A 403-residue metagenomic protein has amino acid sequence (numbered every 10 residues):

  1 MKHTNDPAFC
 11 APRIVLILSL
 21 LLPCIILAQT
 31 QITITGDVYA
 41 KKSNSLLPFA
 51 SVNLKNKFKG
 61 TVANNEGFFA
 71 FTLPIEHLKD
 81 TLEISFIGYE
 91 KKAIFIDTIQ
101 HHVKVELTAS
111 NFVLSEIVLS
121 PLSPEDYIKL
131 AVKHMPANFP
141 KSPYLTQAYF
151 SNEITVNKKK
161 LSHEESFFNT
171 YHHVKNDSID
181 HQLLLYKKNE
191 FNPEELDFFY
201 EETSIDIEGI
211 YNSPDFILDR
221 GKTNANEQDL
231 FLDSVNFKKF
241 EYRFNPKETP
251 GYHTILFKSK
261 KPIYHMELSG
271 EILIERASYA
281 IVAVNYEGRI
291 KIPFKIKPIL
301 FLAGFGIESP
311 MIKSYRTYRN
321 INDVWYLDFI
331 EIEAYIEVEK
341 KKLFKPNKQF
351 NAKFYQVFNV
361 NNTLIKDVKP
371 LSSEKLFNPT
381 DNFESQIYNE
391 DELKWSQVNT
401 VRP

Functional and structural regions predicted by a protein language model:
M1-D37, V52, L114: Bacterial Sec-dependent N-terminal signal peptides
I32-A40, G67-F69, V105, I117: A short, amphipathic beta-strand motif
I32-I34, K41-N56: Short, ordered, surface-exposed loop/turn motifs in non-cytosolic proteins
F58-F68: Short, acidic Ser/Thr/Gly-rich low-complexity loop/linker segments typical of extracellular and cell-surface proteins
F71-K79: Short Pro-Gly-centered beta-turn/loop motif in secreted/extracellular proteins
T81-I94: A short, solvent-exposed loop/turn motif at the edges and junctions of modular extracellular/periplasmic domains
E106-F240, E248-G251, A303-P403: Surface-exposed, low-complexity/disordered segments and acidic/polar micro-motifs at processing/linker regions
A225-G288, W325: Extended beta-strand-rich segments in extracellular/periplasmic secretory proteins, especially within noncatalytic
